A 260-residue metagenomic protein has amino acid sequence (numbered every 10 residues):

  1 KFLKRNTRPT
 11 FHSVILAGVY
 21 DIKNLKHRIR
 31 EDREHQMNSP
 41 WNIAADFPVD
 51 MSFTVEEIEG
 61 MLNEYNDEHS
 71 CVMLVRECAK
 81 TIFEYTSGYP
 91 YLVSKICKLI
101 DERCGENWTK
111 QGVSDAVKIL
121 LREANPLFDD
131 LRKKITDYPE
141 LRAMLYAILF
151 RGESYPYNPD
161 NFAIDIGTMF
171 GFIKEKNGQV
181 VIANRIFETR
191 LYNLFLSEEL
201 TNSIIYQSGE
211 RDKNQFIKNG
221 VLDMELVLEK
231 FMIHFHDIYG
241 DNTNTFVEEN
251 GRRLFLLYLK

Functional and structural regions predicted by a protein language model:
K1-Q36: Sensor-1/coupling segment of RecA-like P-loop NTPase cores
V19-N24, T54-I58, I100, F187-E188: Conserved nucleotide-binding/hydrolysis micro-motifs of P-loop NTPases
I29-M51: A short helix-turn-beta junction within AAA+ P-loop NTPase domains corresponding to the substrate/partner-engaging
N38-N42, S208-N214, E229-Y239: Conserved adenine-nucleotide phosphate-binding loops and their immediately adjacent elements
D46-F47, T54-F170, K176-N177, Y206 (+2 more regions): Winged-helix-like regulatory helical subdomains adjacent to P-loop NTPase cores
Q179-N184: Minor-groove-contacting beta-hairpin "wing" of winged helix-turn-helix DNA-binding domains
F187-I217: Short, amphipathic alpha-helical interaction segments positioned at domain boundaries
D223-L259: Acidic-basic catalytic patches of nuclease active cores, encompassing PD-(D/E)XK and other metal-cofactor nuclease
